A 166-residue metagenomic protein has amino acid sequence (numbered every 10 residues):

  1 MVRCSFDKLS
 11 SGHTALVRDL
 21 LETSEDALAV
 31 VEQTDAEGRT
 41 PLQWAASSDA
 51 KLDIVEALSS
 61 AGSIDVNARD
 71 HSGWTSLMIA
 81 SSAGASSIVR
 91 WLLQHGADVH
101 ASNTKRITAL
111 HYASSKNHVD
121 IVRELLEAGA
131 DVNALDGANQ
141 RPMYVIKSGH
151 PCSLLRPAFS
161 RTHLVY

Functional and structural regions predicted by a protein language model:
M1-S24, E32-S47, E56, L164-V165: Intrinsically disordered, low-complexity regulatory segments in ankyrin-centric signaling systems
C4, A128, K147-Y166: Ankyrin-repeat-protein effector appendages
G12, D49-A50, G84, N117 (+1 more regions): Ankyrin-repeat intra-repeat helix-capping/turn positions
L21-A29, E56-I64, R90-A97, R123-A130 (+1 more regions): Ankyrin repeat domain, specifically the short helix-to-loop turn at the C-terminus of the second helix of each repeat
T34-D35, D70, N103, D136: Ankyrin repeat boundary/linker residues
